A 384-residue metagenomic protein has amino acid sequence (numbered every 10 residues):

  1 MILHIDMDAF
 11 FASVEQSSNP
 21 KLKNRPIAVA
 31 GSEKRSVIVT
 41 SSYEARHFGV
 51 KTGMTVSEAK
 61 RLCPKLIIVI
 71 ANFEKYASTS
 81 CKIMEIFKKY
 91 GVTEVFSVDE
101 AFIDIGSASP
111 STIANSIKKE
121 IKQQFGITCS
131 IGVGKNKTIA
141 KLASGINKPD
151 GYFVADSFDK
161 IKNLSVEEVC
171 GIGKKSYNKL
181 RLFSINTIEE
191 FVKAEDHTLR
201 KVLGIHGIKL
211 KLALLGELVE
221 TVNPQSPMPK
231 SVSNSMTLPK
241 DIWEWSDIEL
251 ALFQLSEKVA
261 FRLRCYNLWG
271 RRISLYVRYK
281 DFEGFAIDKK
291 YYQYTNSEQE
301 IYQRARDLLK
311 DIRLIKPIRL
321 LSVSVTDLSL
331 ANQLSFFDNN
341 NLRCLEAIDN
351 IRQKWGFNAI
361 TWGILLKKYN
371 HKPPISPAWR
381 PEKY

Functional and structural regions predicted by a protein language model:
M1-L212, T221, F261, N341-Y384: Gly/Gly-Pro- and Ser/Thr-rich, intrinsically disordered tail segments characteristic of DNA damage-repair and tolerance
M1-L3, R25, I127-C129, T138 (+6 more regions): Structural beta-strand/beta-sheet cores of well-ordered domains, especially the beta-sheet scaffolds that support
H4, R181-I318: DNA-contacting surface of Y-family translesion DNA polymerases
D8-F10, S32, A108, N136 (+4 more regions): Generic structural motif
A101-G106, A286-K289, L330-S335, P373-P374: Short, hydrophobic beta-strand segments
K137-T138, A213-E217, W269-Y279, I318-S329 (+1 more regions): A glycine-rich phosphate-binding loop feature that marks nucleotide/adenosyl-phosphate handling sites
F153-D156, A286-T295, S335-D338: Short amphipathic beta-strand/extended segments with alternating polar/hydrophobic composition
N296, E300-Q353: C-terminal hydrophobic structural anchor segments that stabilize assembly/packing rather than catalytic chemistry
